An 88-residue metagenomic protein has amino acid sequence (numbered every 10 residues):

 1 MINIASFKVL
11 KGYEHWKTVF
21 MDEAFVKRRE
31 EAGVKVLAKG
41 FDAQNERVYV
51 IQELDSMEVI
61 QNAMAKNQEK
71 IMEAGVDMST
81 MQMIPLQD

Functional and structural regions predicted by a protein language model:
M1-D88: Short S/T/G/P-rich N-terminal loop/turn motif that feeds into the first structured element of a domain
